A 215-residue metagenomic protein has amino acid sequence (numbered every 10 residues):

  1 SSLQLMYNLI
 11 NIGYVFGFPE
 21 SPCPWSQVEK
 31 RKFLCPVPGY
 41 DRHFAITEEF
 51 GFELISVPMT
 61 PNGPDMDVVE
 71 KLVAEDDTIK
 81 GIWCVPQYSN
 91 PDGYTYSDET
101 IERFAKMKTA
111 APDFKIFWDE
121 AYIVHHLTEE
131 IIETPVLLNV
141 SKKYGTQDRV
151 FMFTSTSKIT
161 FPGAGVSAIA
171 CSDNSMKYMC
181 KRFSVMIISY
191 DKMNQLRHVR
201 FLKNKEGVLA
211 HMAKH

Functional and structural regions predicted by a protein language model:
S1-P112, V124-Y144: Conserved core of the PLP fold type I
S26, N139-K214: Conserved core segment of the aminotransferase class I/II
I116-F117: Residue-level marker for buried hydrophobic side chains located in beta-strands that build the well-ordered beta-sheet
E120-Y122: Conserved Walker B
